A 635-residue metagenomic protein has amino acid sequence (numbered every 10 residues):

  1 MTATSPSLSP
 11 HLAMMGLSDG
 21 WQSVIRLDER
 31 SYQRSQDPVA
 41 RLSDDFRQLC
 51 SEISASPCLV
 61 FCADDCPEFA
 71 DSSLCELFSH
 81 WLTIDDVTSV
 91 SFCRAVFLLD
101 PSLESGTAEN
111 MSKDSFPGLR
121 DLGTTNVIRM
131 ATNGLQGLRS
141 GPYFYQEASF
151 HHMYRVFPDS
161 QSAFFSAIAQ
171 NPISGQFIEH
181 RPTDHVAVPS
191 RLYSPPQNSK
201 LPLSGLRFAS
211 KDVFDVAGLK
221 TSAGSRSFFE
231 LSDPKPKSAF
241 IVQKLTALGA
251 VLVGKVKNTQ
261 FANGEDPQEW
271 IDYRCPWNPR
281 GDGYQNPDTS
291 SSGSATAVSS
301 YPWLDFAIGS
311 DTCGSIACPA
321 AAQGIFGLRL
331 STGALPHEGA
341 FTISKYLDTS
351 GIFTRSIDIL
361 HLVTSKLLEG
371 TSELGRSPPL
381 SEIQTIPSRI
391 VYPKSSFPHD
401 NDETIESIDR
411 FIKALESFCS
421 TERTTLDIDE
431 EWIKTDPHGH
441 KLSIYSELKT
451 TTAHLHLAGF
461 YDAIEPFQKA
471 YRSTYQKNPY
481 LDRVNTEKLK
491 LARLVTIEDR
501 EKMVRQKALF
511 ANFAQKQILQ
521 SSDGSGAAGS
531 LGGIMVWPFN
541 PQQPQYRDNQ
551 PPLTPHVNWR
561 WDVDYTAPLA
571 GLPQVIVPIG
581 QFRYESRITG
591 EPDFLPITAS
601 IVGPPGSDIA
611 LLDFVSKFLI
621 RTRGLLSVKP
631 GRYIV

Functional and structural regions predicted by a protein language model:
M1-L201, E369-W561, P630-V635: Amidase signature
T2-S18, F306-I405, D409, A414-S417 (+2 more regions): Structural helix-boundary/capping segments
Q197-K200, E230, K237-Q243, S525-G526 (+2 more regions): Beta-strand elements of modular eukaryotic interaction domains
S199-L203, T246, V298-S300, Q384 (+3 more regions): Extracellular/periplasmic catalytic domains that process cell-envelope and extracellular macromolecules
L201-L347, W537-T554: Short glycine/serine-rich loop/turn segments
A239-V242, S294, I412, Q515 (+1 more regions): Short amphipathic alpha-helical segments and helix-helix/interface helices
Q243, H361, E501-V504, L612: Generic structural signal for individual residues within well-ordered alpha-helical segments across diverse proteins
Y284-F306, S344-K345, T349-G351, D462-T486 (+1 more regions): Electropositive, surface-exposed helix/loop patches at the edges of structured domains that serve as adaptable
